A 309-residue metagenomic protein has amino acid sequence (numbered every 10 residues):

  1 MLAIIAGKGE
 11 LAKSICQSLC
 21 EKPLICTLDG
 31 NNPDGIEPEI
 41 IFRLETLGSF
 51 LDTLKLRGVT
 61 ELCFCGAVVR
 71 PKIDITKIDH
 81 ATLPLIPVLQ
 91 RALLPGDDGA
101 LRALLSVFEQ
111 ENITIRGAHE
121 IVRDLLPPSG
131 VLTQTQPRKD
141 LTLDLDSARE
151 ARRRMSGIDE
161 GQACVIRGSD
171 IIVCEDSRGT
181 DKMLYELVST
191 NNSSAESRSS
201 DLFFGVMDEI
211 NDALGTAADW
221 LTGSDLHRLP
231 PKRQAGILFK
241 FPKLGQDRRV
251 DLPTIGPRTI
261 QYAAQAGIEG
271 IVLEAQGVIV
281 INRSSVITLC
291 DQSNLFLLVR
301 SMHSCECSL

Functional and structural regions predicted by a protein language model:
M1, L11-A12, L94, D98 (+1 more regions): Conserved mixed alpha/beta catalytic, RNA-binding, or beta-rich assembly cores of soluble enzyme, regulatory
M1-L28, E45: N-terminal basic/disordered segments at the start of proteins
I5, T27, F64-G66, I166-R167 (+1 more regions): Short beta-strand segments
L28-N32, A67-V69, L94, E120-I121 (+5 more regions): Short, ordered loop/turn segments at secondary-structure junctions
E39-T53, P253-P257: Glycine-rich, highly charged phosphate/nucleotide-binding loops
R43-G48, E61-A81, F108: Long amphipathic alpha-helical segments
D74-P95: A charged helix-plus-loop insertion that forms the helical arch/lid used to bind and gate nucleic-acid substrates
P257-L309: C-terminal binding/interaction regions
